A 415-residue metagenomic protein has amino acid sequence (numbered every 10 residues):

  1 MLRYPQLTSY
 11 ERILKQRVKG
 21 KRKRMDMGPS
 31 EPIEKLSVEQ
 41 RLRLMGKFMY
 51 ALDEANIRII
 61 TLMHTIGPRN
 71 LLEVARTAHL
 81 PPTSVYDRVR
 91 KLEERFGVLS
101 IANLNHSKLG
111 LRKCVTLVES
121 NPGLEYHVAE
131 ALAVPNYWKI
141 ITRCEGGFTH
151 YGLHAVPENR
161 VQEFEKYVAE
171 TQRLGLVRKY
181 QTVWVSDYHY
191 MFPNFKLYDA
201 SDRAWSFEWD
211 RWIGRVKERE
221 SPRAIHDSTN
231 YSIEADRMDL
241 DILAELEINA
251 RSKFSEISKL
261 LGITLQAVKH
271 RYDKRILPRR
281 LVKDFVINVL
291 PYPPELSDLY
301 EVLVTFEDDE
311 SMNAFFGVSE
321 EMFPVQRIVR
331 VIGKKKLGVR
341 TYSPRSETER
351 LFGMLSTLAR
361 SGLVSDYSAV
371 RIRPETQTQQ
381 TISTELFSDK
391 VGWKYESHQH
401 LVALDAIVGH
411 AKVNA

Functional and structural regions predicted by a protein language model:
L2-A415: A compositional/biophysical signature of low hydrophobicity enriched in polar/charged and small residues
